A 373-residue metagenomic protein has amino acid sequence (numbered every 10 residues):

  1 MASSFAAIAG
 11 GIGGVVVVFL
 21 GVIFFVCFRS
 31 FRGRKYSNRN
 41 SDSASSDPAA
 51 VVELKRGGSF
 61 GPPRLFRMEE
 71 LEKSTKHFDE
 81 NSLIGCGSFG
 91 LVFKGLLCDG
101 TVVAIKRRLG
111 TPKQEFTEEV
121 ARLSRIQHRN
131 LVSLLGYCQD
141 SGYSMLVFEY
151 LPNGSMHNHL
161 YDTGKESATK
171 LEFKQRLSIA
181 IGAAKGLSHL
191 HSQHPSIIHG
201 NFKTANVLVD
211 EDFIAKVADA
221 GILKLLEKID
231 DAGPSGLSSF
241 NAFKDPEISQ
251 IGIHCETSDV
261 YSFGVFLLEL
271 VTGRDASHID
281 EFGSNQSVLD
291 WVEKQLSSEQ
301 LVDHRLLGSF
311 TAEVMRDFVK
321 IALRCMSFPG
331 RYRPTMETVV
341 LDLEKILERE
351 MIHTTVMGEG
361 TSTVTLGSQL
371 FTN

Functional and structural regions predicted by a protein language model:
S3-V132, Y137-V147, N153-A183, I229 (+3 more regions): Membrane-proximal cytoplasmic juxtamembrane segment of single-pass receptors with intracellular kinase/kinase-homology
H191-V209: Catalytic-loop of the protein kinase fold
Q250-E256: Activation segment
D259: Conserved catalytic-loop aspartate of Hanks-type protein kinases
W291-R331: C-terminal lobe substrate-recognition/regulatory segment of protein kinase catalytic domains
R331-T372: Regulatory extensions flanking the kinase catalytic core
